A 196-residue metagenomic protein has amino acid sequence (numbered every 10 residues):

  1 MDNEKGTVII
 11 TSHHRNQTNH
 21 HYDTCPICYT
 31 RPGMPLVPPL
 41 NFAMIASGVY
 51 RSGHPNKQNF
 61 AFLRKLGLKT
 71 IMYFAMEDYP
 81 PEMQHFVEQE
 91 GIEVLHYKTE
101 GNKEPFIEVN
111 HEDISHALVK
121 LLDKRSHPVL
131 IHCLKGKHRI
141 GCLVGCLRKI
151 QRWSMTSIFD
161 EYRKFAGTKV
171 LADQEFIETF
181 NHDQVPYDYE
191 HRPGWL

Functional and structural regions predicted by a protein language model:
M1-I131, K135, C142-L196: Cys-dependent protein tyrosine phosphatase-like superfamily
